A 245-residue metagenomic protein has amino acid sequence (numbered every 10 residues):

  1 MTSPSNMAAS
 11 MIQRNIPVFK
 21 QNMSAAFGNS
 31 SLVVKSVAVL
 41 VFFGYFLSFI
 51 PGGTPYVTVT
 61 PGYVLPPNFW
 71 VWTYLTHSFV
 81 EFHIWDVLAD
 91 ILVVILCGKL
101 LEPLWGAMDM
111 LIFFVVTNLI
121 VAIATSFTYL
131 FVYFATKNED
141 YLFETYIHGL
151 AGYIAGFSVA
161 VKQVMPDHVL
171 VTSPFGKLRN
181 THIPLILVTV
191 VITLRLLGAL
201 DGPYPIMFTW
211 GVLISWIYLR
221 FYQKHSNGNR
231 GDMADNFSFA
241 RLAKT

Functional and structural regions predicted by a protein language model:
M1-R14, G202-P203, W210-T245: Cytosolic, positively charged, low-complexity intrinsically disordered regions immediately flanking transmembrane
A9-F19, S24-V39, F69-T76, S173-R195: Aromatic-enriched alpha-helical transmembrane segments of multi-pass intramembrane proteins
N22-S30, V34-Y133: N-terminal TM1-TM2 helical hairpin plus the immediately adjacent luminal interfacial "cap"
L40, T73, I95, K99 (+3 more regions): Amphipathic alpha-helical interface elements that mediate macromolecular binding in regulatory proteins
V41, D86-V94, D109, H148-G156 (+1 more regions): Alpha-helical transmembrane segments that form the membrane-embedded catalytic/substrate-binding core of multi-pass
I50, V161-D167, I217-Q223: Structural signal for the C-terminal ends of transmembrane alpha-helices and the immediately following loop
V71, L75-F79, L101, P174 (+1 more regions): Hydrophobic alpha-helical segments of integral membrane proteins, encompassing both true transmembrane helices
A135-P205: Extended, charged alpha-helical interaction scaffolds
